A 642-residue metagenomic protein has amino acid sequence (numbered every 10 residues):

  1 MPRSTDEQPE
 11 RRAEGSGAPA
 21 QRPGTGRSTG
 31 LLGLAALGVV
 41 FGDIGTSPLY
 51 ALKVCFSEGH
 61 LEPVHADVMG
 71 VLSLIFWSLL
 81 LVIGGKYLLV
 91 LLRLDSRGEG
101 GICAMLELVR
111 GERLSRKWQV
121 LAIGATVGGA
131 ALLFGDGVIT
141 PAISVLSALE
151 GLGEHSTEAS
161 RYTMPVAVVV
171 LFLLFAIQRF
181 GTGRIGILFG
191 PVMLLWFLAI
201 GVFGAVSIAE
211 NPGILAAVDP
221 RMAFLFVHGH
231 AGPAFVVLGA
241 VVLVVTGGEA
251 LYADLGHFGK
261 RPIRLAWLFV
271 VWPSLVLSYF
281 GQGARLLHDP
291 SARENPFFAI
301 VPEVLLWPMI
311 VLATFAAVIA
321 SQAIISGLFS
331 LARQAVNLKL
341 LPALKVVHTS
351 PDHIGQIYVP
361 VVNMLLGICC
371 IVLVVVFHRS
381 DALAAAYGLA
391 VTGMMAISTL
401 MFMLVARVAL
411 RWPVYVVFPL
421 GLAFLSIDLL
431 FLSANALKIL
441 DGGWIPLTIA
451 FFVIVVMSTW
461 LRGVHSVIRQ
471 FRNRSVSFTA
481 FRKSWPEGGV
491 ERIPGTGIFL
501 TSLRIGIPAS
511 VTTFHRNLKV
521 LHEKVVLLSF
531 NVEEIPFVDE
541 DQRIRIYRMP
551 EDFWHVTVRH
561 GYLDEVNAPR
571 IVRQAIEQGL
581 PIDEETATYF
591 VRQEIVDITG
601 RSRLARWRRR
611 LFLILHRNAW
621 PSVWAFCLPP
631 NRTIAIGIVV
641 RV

Functional and structural regions predicted by a protein language model:
P2-V642: The structured alpha-helical core of multi-pass membrane proteins
